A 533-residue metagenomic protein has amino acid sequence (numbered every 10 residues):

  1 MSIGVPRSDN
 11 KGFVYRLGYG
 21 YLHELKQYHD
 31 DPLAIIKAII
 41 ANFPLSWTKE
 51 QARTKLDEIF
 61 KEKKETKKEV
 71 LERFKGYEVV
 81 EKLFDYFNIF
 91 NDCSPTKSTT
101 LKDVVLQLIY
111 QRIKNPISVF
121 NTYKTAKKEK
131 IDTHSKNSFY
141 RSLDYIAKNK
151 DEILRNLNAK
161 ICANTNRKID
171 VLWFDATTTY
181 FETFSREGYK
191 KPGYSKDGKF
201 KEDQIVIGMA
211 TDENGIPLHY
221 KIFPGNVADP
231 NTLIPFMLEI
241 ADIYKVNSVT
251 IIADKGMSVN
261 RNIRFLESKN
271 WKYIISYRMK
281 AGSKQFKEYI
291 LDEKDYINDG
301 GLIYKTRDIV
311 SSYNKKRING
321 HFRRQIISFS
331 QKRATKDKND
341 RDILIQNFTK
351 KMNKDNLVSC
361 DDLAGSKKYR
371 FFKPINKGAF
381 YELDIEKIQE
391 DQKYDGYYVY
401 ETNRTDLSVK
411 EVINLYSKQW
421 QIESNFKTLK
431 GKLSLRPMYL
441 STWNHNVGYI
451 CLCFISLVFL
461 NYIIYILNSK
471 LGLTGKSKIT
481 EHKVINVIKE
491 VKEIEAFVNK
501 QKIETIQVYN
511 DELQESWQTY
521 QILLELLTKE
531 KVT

Functional and structural regions predicted by a protein language model:
S2-G188, K201, A210-K221, N226 (+1 more regions): Dynamic "connector" segments at or just before major functional cores
G20, T442-I463: Basic, amphipathic alpha-helical segments enriched in Lys/Arg and hydrophobic/aromatic residues
K102, K114, S135, T165 (+8 more regions): Secondary-structure capping and boundary motifs in well-ordered enzyme cores
T122, W173-D175, G215, D254 (+3 more regions): Conserved structural-core and active-site-/substrate-pathway-adjacent residues in large, well-folded domains of enzymes
H219-I222, K269-L415, I485-T533: An anionic, glycine-rich sequence signature occurring as long contiguous blocks
K221-I243: Active-site beta-loop-alpha junctions of metal-dependent nucleic acid enzymes, especially the RNase H-like/DDE
A228, I252-R261, M279-A281, N444-H445: Acidic, metal-coordinating catalytic cores used for nucleic-acid/nucleotide bond scission and strand-transfer chemistry
V409-Y439: Short amphipathic alpha-helical "interface-anchor" segments enriched in bulky aromatics
